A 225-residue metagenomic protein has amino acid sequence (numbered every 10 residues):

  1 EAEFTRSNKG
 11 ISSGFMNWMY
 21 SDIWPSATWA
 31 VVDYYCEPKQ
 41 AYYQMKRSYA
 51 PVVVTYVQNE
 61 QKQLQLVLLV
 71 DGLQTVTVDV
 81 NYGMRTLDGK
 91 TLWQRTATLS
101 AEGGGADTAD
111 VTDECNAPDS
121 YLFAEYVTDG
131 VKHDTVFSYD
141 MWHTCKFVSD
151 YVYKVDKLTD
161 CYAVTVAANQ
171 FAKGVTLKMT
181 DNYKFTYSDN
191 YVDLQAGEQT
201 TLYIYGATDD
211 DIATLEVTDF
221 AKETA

Functional and structural regions predicted by a protein language model:
E1-D189, L194-Y203, K222-E223: Carbohydrate-binding surfaces of carbohydrate-active enzymes
Y205-D209: Short, charged beta-turn/beta-strand-edge "cap" motif at the junction between a beta-strand and an adjacent loop
D210-A225: A compact, surface-exposed functional segment
